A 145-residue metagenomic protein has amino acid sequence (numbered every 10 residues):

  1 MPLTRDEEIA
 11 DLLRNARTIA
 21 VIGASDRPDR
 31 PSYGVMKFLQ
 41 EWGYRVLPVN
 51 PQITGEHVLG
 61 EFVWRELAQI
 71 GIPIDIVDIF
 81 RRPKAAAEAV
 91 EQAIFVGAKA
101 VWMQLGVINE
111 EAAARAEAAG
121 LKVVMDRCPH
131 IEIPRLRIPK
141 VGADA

Functional and structural regions predicted by a protein language model:
M1-I72, P83, A87-A145: Structural/interface elements that position substrates and couple domains in central-metabolism enzymes
V77: Gly/Thr-rich phosphate-binding loop signature of adenosyl cofactor/nucleotide-binding cores
